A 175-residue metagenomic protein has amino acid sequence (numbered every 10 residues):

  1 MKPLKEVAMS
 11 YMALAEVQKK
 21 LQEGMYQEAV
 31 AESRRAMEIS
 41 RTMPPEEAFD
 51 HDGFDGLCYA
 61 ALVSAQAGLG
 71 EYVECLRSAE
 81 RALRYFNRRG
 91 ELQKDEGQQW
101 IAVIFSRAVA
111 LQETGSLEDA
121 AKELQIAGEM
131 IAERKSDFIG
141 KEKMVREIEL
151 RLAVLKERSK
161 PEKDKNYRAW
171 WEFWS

Functional and structural regions predicted by a protein language model:
M1-L4, S40-D52, N87-G97, E133-F138: Flexible helix-coil transition and linker loops at the boundaries of alpha-helical arrays
A8-Y11, A15, F54, A61 (+4 more regions): "A position-specific structural signal for the A-helix of alpha-solenoid helical repeats
S136-S175: Terminal, low-structured helical/coil segments at or just beyond the last alpha-helical repeat
